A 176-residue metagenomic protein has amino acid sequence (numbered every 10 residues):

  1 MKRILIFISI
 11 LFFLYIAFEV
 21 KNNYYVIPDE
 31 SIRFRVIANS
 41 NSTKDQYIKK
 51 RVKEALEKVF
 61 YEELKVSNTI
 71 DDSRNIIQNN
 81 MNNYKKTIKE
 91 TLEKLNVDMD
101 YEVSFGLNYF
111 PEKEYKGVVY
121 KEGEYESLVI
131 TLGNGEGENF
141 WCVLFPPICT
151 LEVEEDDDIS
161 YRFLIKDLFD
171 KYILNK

Functional and structural regions predicted by a protein language model:
K2-E19: Hydrophobic membrane-insertion alpha-helices, especially the h-region of bacterial N-terminal signal peptides
E19-D29: Aromatic-capped interface at the extracytoplasmic side of an N-terminal signal-anchor transmembrane helix
E30-Q78: Early exported N-terminus immediately downstream of N-terminal targeting peptides
I37-N41, G106-N108, G133-G135, F145-I148: Solvent-exposed coil/turn segments that connect beta secondary-structure elements in extracytoplasmic/periplasmic
N39, A55-S67, N83-L95, L151 (+1 more regions): Structured segments of extracytoplasmic/periplasmic soluble domains in secreted or envelope-associated proteins
D72-P111: Amphipathic, coiled-coil-like alpha-helical scaffolding segments used for oligomerization/assembly
E114-Y115: N-terminal post-signal-peptidase region of extra-cytosolic proteins
V118-Y172: Soluble extracytoplasmic domains of inner/organellar membrane proteins
